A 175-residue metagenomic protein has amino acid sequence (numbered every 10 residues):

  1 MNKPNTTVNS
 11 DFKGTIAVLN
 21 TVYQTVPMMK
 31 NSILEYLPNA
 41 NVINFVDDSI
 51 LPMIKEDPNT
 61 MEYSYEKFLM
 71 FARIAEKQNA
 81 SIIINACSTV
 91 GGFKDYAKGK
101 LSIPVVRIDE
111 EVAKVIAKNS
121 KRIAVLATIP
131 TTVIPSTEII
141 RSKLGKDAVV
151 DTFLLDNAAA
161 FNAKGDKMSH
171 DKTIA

Functional and structural regions predicted by a protein language model:
M1-A175: Non-catalytic structural scaffold of enzyme domains
